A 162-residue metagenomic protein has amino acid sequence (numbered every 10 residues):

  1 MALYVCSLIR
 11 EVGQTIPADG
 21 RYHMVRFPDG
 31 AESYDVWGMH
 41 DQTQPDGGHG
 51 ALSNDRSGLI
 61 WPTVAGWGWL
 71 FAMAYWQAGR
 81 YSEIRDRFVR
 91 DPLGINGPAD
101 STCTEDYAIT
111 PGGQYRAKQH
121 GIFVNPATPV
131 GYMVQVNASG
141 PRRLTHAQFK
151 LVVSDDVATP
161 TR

Functional and structural regions predicted by a protein language model:
M1-R162: Extracellular jelly-roll beta-sandwich "head" domains, especially the C-terminal globular C1q domain
